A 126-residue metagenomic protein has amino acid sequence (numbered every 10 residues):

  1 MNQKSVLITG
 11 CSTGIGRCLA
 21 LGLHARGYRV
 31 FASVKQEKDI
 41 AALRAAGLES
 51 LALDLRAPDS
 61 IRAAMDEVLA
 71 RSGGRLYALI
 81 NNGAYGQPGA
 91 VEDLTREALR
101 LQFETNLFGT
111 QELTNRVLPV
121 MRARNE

Functional and structural regions predicted by a protein language model:
K4, G74-L76, R122-E126: Active-site loop of short-chain dehydrogenase/reductase
S12-T13: Conserved glycine-rich cofactor-binding loop
A46-D59: Rossmann-fold cofactor-recognition segment
S50, L94, Q102-F103: A hydrophobic alpha-helix adjacent to the NAD(P)-binding/active-site core of NAD(P)-dependent oxidoreductases, strongly
N82-Q87: Conserved NAD(P)H cofactor-binding loop of Rossmann-fold oxidoreductase domains
A90-V91, A98-R100: Substrate-binding pocket helix/loop in short-chain dehydrogenase/reductase
T114-N115: A short, exposed helix-loop element centered on a Lys and neighboring polar residues
